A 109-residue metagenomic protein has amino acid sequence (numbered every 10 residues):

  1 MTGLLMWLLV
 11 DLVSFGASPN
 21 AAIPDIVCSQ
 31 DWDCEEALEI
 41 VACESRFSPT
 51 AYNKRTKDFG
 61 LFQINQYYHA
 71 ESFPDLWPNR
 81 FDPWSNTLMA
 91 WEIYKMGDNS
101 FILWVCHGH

Functional and structural regions predicted by a protein language model:
M1-F47: Export/targeting segments at the very N-terminus of extracytoplasmic proteins
E36-E39, T50-H109: Catalytic and binding regions of secreted/periplasmic enzymes and modules that target cell-wall glycans
